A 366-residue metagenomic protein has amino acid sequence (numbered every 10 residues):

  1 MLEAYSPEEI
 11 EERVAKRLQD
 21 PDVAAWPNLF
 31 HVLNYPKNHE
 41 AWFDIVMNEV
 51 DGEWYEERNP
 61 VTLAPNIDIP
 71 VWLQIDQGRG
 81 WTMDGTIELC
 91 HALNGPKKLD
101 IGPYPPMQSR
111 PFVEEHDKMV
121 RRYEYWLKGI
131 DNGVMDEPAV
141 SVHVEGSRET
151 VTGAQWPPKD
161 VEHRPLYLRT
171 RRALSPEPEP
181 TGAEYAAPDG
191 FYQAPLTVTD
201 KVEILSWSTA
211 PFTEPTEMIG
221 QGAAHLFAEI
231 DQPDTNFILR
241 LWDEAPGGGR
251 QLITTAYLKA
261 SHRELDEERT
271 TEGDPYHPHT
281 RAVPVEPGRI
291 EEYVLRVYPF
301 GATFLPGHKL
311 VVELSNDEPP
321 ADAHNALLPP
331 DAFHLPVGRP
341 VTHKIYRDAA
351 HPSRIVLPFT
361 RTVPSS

Functional and structural regions predicted by a protein language model:
M1-N66: Accessory cap/linker subdomain of secreted extracellular hydrolases
I67, L73-I75: Short beta-strand/loop motif that positions the catalytic acidic residue of the alpha/beta-hydrolase fold
Q77-R79, Y104-P105, D317: Acidic beta-to-alpha connecting loop that harbors the catalytic carboxylate
R79-G85: Conserved alpha/beta-hydrolase "acid-adjacent" motif
G85-E88, E114, K118-R122: Extracytoplasmic/secreted proteins, especially bacterial periplasmic and envelope-associated proteins
A92, E115-D117, L127-S366: Glycine/threonine-rich phosphate-binding loop and adjacent beta-strand/alpha-helix elements that clamp
N94-P106: Catalytic histidine neighborhood in serine/cysteine hydrolases with alpha/beta-hydrolase-type architecture
P105-E114: Catalytic histidine-centered segment of alpha/beta-hydrolase-like enzymes
